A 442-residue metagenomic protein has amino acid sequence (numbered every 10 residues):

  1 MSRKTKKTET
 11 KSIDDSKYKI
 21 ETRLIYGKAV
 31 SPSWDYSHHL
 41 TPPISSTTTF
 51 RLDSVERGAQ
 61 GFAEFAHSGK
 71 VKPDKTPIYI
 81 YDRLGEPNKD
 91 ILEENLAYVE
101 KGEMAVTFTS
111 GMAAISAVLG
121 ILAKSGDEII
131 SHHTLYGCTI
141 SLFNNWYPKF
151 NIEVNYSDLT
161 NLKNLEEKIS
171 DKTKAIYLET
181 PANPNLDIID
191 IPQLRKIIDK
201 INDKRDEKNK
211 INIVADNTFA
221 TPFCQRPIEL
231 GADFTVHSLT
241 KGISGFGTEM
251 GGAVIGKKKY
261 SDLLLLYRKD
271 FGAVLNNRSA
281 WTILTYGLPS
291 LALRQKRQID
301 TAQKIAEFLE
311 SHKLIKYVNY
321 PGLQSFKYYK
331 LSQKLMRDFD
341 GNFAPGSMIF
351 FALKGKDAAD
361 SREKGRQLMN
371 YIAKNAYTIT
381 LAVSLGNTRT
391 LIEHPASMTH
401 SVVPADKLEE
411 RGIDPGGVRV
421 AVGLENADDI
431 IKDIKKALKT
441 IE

Functional and structural regions predicted by a protein language model:
M1-K75: N-terminal glycine-rich, Lys/His-bearing helix-loop that initiates the first secondary-structure elements of many
S2, K7-S16, E21, K28-D35 (+3 more regions): Conserved PLP-enzyme active-site core in the AAT-like
S2-K7, E21, E103, G126 (+7 more regions): PLP-dependent enzyme catalytic core of the Aspartate aminotransferase-like
E21, L40-P42, P345-S347, L385-T388 (+1 more regions): A generic structural signal for well-ordered coil/turn residues at beta-strand boundaries that shape enzyme active-site
Y26-G27, S54, G58-A59, F65-P77 (+4 more regions): Active-site C-terminal subdomain of aminotransferase-like
P43-I44, T49-A113, C138-N145: Conserved N-terminal alpha-helix of the aminotransferase class I/II PLP-enzyme fold
E179, L368, V420: Residue-level signature of catalytic and energy-coupling elements of molecular machines, predominantly ATP/GTP-dependent
